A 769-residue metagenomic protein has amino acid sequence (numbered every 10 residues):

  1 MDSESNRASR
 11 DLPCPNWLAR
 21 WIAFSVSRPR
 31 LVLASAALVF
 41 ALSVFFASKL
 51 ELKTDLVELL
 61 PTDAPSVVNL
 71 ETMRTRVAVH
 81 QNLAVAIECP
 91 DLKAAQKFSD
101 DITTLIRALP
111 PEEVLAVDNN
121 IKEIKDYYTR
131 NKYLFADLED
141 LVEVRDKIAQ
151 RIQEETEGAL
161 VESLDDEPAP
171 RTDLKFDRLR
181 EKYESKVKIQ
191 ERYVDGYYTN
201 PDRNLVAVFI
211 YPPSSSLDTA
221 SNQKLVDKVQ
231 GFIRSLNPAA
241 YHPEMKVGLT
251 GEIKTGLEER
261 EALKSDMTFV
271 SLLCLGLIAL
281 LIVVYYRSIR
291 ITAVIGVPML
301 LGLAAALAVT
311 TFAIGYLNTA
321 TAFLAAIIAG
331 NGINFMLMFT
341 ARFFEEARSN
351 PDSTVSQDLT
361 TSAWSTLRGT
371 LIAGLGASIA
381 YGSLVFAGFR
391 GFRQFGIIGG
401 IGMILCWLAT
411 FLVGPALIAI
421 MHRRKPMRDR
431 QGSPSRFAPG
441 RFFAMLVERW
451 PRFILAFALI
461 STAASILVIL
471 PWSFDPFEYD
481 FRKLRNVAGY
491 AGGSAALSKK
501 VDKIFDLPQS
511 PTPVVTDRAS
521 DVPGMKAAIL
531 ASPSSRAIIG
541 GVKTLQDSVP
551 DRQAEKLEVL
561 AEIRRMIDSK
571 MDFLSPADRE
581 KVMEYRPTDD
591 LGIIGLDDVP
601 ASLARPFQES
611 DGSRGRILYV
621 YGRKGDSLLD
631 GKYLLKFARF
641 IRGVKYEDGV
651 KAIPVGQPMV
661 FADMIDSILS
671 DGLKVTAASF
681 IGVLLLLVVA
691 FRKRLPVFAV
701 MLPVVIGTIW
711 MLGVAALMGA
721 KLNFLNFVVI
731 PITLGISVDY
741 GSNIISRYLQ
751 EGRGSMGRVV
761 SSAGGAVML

Functional and structural regions predicted by a protein language model:
D2-E4, F312, I328-F344, T366-F386 (+3 more regions): Transmembrane alpha-helices and their membrane-interface boundaries in multi-pass membrane transporters and channels
S3-T54, A416, D429-Y479: Signature of alpha-helical transmembrane segments and their immediate interfacial
A47-P90, E184-Y197, A444-L446, W450-F453 (+3 more regions): Solvent-exposed, non-transmembrane loop/terminal regulatory segments of multi-pass membrane proteins
N82, P451-L574: Juxtamembrane segments of multi-pass membrane proteins
K97-V206, S221, L225, H242 (+3 more regions): Alpha-helical transmembrane helix bundles of large polytopic membrane transport and channel proteins
E167-I289, L530, E584-V683: Extracytoplasmic
M267, G296, R348-A387, M701 (+2 more regions): Pore- and gate-forming transmembrane helices of large, multi-pass membrane proteins
T292-F339, P696-I744: Hydrophobic transmembrane alpha-helices and their membrane-interface caps in long multi-pass transport proteins
